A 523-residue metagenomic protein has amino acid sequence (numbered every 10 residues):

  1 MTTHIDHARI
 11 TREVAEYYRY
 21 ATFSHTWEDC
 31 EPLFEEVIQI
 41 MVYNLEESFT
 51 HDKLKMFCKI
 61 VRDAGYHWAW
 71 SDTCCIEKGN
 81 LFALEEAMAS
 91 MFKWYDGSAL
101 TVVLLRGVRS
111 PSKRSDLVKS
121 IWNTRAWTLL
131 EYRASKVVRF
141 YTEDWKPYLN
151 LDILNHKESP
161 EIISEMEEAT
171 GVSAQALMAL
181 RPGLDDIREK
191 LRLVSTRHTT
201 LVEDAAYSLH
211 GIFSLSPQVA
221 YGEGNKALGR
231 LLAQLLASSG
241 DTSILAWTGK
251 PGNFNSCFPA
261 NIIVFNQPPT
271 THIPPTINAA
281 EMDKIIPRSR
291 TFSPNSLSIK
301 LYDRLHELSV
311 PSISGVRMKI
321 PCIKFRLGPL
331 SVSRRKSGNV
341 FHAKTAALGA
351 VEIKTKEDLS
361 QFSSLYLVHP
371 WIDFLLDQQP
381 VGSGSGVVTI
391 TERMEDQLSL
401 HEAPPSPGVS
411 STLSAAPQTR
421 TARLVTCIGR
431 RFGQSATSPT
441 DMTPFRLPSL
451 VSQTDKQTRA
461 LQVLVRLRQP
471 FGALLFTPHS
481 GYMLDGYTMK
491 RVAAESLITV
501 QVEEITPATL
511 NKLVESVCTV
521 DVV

Functional and structural regions predicted by a protein language model:
M1-E16, A21, H25-Y66, K78-F82 (+3 more regions): A structural "flexibility-hinge" signal
A69-E77: Conserved hydrophobic ligand-interaction patch in extracellular adhesion modules
